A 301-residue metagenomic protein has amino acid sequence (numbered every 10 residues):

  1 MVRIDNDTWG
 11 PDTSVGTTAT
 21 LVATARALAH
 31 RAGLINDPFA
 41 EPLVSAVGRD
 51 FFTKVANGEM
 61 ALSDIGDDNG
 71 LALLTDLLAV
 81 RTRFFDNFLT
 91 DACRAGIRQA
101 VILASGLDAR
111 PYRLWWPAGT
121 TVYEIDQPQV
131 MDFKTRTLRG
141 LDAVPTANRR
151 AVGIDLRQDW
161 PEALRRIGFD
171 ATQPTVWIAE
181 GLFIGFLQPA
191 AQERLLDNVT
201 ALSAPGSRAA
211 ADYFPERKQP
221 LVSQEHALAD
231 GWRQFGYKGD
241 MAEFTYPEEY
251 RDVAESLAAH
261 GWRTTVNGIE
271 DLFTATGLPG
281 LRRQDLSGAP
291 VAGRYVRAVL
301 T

Functional and structural regions predicted by a protein language model:
M1-V101, S105-I154, A171, T200: Rossmann-like AdoMet
V2-T13, Q219-T301: Rossmann-like AdoMet/SAM-dependent catalytic core
P111-R113, Q188-P189, P220-L221: Short glycine-/acidic-enriched loop or helix-start segments at secondary-structure transitions that form or flank
A151, D159-E162, G185-A201: A short, conserved alpha-helix within the catalytic core of class I
Q158, F183-G185, P215-Q219: Short, catalytically relevant binding-site loops at active-site mouths
P161-A171: Short amphipathic alpha-helix with an adjacent loop that forms part of the alpha/beta core around
F169-A190: A short SAM/SAH-binding and catalytic strip from SAM-dependent methyltransferases
V176-I178, L195-R217: Conserved beta-strand signature within the Rossmann-like core of class I S-adenosyl-L-methionine
